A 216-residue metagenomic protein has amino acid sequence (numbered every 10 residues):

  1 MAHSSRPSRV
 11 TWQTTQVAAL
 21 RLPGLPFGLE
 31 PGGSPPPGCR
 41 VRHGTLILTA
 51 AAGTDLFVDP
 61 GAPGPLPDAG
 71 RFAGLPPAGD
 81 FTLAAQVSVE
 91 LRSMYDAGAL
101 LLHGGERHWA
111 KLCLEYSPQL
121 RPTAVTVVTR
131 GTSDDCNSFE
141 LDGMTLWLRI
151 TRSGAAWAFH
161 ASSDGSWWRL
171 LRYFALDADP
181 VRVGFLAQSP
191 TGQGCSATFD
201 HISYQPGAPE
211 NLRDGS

Functional and structural regions predicted by a protein language model:
A2-S216: Extracellular glycan-recognition regions
